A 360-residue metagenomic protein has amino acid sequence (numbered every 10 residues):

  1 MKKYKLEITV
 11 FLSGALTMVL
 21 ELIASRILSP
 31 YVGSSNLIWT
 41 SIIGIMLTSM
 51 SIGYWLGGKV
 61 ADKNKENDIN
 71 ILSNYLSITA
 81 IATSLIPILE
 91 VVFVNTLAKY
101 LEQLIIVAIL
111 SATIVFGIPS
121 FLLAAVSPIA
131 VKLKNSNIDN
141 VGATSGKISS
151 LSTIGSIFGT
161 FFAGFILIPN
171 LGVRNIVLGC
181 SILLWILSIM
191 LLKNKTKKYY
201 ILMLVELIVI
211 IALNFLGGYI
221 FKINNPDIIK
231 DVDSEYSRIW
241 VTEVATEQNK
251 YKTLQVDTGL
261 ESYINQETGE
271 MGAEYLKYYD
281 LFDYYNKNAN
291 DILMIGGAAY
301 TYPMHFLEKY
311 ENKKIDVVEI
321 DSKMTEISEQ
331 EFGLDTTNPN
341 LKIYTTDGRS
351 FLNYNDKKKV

Functional and structural regions predicted by a protein language model:
M1-D231, E243-N249, T258-E261, A273 (+9 more regions): Alpha-helical transmembrane segments of multi-pass membrane proteins
E235-W240: A short loop-to-beta-strand scaffold at the N-terminal edge of the catalytic core in hydrolase folds
I264-L276: Conserved SAM-binding loop and adjacent beta-strand
E274-L281, D347, F351: Well-ordered alpha-helical segments embedded in enzymatic catalytic cores
T325-I327: Short alpha-helix immediately C-terminal to the canonical SAM-binding loop
T336-T337: Conserved segment of the thioredoxin-like fold in thiol-based oxidoreductases
